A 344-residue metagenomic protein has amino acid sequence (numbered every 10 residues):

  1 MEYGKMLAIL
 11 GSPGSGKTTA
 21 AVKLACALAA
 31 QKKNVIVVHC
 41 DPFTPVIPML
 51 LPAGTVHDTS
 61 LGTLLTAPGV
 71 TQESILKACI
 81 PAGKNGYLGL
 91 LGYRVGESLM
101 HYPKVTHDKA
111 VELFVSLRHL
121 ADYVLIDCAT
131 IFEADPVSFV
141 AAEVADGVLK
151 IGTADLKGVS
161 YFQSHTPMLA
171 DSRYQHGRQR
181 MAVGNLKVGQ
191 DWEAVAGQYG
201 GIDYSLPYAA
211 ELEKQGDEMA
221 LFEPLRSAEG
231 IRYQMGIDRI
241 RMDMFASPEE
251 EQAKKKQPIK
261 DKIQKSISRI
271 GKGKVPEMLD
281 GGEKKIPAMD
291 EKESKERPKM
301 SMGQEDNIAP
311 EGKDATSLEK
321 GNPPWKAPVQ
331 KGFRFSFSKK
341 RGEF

Functional and structural regions predicted by a protein language model:
E2-F43, I47, L117: Walker A/P-loop phosphate-binding motif and the immediately C-terminal alpha-helix
I9, V38, L91-Y93, L125-D127 (+2 more regions): Conserved beta-strand segments of the P-loop GTPase G domain that flank and frequently precede/overlap
V37-H119, Q215: P-loop/Walker-type NTP enzyme "switch/lid" segment
K104-A110, Q163-G189: P-loop/Walker A phosphate-binding loop and immediately adjacent motor/lid segment at beta-alpha junctions
Y123, G147, G201-Y204: Well-ordered beta-strand positions
P136-A154: Inter-motif core of Ras-like GTPase G domains
G184-G230: Beta-strand-loop-alpha "switch" segments that mediate conformational coupling across diverse proteins
G273-K274, D280-F344: Long, low-complexity, intrinsically disordered segments
